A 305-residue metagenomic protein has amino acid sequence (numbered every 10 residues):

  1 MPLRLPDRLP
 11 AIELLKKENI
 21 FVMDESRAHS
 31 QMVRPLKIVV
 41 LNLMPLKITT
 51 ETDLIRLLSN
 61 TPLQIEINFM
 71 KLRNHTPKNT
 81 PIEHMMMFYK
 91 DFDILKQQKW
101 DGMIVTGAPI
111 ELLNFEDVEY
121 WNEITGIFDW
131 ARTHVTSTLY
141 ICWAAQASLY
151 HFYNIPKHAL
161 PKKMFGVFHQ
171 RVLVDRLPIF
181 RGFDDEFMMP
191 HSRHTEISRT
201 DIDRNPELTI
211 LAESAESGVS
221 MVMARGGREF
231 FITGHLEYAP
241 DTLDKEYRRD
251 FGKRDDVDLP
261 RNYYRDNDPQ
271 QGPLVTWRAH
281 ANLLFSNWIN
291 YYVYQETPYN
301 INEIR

Functional and structural regions predicted by a protein language model:
M1-N74, Y89, D93-L95, K99 (+2 more regions): Amide-donor transfer/coupling interface in amidating biosynthetic enzymes
D53-I55, H84, D117-Y120, Y153-P156 (+2 more regions): Short, glycine/charged-enriched secondary-structure capping and boundary segments
R73-M86: N-terminal beta-loop-helix "entrance" segment that forms/cooperates in small-molecule cofactor or anionic ligand
W100, V105-V174: Cysteine-nucleophile active-site neighborhood
